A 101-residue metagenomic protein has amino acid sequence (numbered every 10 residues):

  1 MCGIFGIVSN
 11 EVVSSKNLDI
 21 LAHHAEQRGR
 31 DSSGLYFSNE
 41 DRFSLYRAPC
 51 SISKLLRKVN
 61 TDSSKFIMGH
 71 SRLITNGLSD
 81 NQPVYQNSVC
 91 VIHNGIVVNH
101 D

Functional and structural regions predicted by a protein language model:
M1-H100: N-terminal glutamine amidotransferase
